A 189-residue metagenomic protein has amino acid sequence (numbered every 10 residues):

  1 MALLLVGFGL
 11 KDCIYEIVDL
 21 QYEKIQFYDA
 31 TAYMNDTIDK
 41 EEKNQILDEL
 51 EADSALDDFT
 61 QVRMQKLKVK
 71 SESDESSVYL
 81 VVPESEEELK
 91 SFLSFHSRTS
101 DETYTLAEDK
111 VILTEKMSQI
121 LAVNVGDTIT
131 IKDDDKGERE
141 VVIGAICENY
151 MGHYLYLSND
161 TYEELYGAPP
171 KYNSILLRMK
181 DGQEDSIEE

Functional and structural regions predicted by a protein language model:
A2-Y28: Alpha-helical transmembrane segments
I14-V18, S77, E189: Peri-transmembrane interface segments
L20-K24, Y28, E42-T128, E138-V142 (+1 more regions): Short beta-strand boundary microenvironments
I25-Q26, T105, I146-Q183, E188: Small-residue transmembrane helix packing/gating motifs
D29-D39, Q65-L67, L177-K180: Conserved short loop/turn motifs at secondary-structure junctions
D39-Q45, G182-E189: Short, conserved charged micro-motifs
